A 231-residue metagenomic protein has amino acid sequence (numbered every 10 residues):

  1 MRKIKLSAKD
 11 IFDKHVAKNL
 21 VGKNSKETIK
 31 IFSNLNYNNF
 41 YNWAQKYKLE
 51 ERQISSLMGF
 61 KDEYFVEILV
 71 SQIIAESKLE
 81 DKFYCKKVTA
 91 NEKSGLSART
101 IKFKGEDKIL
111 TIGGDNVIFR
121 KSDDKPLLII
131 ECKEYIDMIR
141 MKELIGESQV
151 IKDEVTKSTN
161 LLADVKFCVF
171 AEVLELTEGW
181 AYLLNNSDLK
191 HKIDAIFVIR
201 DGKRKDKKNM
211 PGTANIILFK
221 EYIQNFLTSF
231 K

Functional and structural regions predicted by a protein language model:
M1-F60, L69-C85, N160-K231: C-terminal tail/extension regions appended to the core domain(s) of diverse proteins
R52-S55, E131-M138: Surface-exposed cleft-lining segments at the edges of enzyme active sites
M58-V66, I109, D137-E143, N215 (+1 more regions): Phosphate/oxyanion-binding active-site loops and adjacent basic polyanion-contact surfaces
Y84-K121: Active-site metal-binding core of divalent-cation-utilizing nuclease and nuclease-like domains
N116-I118, P126-E134, L144: Conserved catalytic cores of phosphodiester-cleaving nucleases, focusing on short active-site segments
Y135-E147, T177-W180: Active-site-adjacent loop/helix micro-motif of nuclease/hydrolase catalytic cores
I139-R140, T156-S158: A contiguous, surface-oriented mixed alpha/beta subdomain in the mid-to-C-terminal portion of proteins that forms
Q149-T156: Substrate-engagement module of ASCE P-loop NTPases
